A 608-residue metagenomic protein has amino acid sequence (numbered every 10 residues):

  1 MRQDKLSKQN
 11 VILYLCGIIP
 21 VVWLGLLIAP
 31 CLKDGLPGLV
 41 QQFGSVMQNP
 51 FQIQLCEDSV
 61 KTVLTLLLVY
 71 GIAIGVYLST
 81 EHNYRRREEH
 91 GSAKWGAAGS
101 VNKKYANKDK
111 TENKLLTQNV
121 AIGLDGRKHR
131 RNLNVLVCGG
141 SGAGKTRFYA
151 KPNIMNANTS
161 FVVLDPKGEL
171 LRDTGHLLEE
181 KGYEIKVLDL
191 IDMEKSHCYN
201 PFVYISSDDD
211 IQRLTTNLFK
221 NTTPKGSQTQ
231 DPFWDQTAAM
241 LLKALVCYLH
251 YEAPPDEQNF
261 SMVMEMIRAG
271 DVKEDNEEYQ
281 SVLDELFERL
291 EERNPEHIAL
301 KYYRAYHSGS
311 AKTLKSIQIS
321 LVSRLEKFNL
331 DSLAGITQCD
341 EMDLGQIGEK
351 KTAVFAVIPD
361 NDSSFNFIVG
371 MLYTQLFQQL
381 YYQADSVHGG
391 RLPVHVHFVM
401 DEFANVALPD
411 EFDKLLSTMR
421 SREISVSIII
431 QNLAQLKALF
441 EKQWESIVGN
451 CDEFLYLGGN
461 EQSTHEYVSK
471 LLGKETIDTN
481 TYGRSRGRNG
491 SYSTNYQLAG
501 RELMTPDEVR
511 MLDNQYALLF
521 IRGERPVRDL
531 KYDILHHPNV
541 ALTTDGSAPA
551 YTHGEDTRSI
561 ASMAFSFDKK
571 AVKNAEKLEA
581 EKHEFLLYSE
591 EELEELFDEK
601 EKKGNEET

Functional and structural regions predicted by a protein language model:
M1-A143, R147-P152, E194, K474 (+3 more regions): Basic- and hydrophobic-enriched, low-structure N-terminal and domain-boundary segments that flank ATP-binding catalytic
L66-N113, D208-L218, M262-A269, L344-K350 (+2 more regions): Short alpha-helical interface patches
H90-A98, V540-P549: Cytosolic juxtamembrane regulatory segments of membrane proteins
D109, Y482-T494, D545-S547, K577-A580: Intrinsically disordered, low-complexity linkers and terminal tails enriched in Pro/Gly and often acidic or mixed-charge
R131-I424, L439, Q443, G449 (+2 more regions): P-loop NTPase motor domains
L416-L518: Conserved ATP-driven motor cores of ASCE-family P-loop NTPases powering translocation/secretion/packaging/pilus
D533: Short, surface-exposed polybasic-aromatic patches that bind anionic ligands, especially phosphate groups
